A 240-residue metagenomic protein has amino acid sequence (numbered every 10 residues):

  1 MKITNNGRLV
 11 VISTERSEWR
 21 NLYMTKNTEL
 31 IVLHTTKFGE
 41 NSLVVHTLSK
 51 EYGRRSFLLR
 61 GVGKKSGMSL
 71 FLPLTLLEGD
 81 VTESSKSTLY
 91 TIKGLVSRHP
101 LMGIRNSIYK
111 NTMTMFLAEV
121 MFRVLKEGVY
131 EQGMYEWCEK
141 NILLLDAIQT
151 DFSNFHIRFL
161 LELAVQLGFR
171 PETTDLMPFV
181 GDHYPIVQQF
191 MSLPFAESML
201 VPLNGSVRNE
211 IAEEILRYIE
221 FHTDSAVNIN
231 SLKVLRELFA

Functional and structural regions predicted by a protein language model:
M1-Y23: N-terminal amphipathic/basic-hydrophobic helices that include classical n-h-c signal peptides and signal-anchor
W19-L43, L48-A240: Non-catalytic alpha-helical scaffolds and adjoining flexible linkers that form interface surfaces for assembly
